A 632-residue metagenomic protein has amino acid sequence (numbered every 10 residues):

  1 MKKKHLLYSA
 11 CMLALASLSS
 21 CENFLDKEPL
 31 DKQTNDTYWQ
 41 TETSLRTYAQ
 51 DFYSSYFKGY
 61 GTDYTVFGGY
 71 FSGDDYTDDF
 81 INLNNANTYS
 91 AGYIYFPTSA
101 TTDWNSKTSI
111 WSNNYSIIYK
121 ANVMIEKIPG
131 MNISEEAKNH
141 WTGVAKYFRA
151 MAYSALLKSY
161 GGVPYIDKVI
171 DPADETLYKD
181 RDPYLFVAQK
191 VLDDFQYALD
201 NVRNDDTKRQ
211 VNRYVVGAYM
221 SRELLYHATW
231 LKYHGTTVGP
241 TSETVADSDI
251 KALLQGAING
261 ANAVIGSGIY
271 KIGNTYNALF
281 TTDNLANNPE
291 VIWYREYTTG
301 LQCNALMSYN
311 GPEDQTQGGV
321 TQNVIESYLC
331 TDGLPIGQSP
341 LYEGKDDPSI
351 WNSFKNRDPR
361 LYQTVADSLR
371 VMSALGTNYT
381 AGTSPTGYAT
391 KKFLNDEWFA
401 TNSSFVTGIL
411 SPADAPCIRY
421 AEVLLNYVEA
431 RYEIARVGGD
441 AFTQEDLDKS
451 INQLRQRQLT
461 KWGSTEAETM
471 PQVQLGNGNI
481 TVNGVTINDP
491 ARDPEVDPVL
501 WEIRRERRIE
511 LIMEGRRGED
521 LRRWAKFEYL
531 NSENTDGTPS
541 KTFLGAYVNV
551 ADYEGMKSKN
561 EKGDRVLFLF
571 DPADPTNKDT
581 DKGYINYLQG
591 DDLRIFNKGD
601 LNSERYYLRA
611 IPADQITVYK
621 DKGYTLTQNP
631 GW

Functional and structural regions predicted by a protein language model:
M1-L30: Bacterial Sec-dependent N-terminal signal peptides
C21, N114-I117, K190, T281-C330 (+2 more regions): Long, intrinsically disordered, low-complexity segments
E22-A91, V163, Q196-Y197, Q210-V215 (+3 more regions): An aromatic- and glycine-enriched ligand-binding surface/loop that stacks and positions planar moieties
E42-Y60, Y64, L83-Y160, D174-Q210 (+7 more regions): Conserved, well-structured interaction surfaces
T108, F354-Q456, P612-I616, K622-Y624 (+1 more regions): C-terminal substrate/ligand-recognition segments
A152-G162, M220-V238, E422-R436: Extended, well-ordered alpha-helical segments in internal regulatory regions
V169-A173, K449-T460: Short edge-strand/loop segments of extracellular domains
